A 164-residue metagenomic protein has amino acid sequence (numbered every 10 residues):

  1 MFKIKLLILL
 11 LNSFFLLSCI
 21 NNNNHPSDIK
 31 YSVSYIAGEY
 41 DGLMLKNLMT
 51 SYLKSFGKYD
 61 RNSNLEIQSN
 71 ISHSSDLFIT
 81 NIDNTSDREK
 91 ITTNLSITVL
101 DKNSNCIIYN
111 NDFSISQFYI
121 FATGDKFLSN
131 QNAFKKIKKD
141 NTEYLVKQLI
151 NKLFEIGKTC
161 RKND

Functional and structural regions predicted by a protein language model:
K3-N12: Sec-dependent signal peptide recognition, specifically the positively charged N-region followed immediately by
F15-S18: C-terminal motif of bacterial Sec signal peptides marking the signal peptidase cleavage site
I20-N23: Bacterial signal peptide processing site
D28-L48: Post-signal peptide N-terminal segment of mature Sec-exported envelope proteins
I29, S63-L65: Outer-envelope beta-barrel architecture signal
T50-S51, F56, R61, Q68-D112 (+2 more regions): Surface-exposed short loop/turn segments
G124-D164: C-terminal/domain-edge helix-coil "capping" segments
